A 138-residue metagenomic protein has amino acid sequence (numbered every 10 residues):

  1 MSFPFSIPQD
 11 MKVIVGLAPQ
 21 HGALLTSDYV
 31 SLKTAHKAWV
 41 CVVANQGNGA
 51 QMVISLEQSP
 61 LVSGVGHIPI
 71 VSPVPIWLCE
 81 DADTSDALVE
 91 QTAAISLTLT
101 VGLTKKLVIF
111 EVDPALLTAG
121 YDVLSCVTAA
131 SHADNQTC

Functional and structural regions predicted by a protein language model:
M1-C138: Surface-exposed, low-hydrophobicity beta-strand/loop segments enriched in small/polar/acidic residues
